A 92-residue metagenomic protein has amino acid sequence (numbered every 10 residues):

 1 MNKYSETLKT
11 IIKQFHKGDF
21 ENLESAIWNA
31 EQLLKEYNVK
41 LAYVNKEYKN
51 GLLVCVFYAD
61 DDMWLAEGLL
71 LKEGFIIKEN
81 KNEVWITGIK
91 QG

Functional and structural regions predicted by a protein language model:
M1-L53: N-terminal leader/targeting segments
K35-W85: Acidic, low-complexity, intrinsically disordered interaction modules
K90-G92: Short acidic DE-rich linear segments
